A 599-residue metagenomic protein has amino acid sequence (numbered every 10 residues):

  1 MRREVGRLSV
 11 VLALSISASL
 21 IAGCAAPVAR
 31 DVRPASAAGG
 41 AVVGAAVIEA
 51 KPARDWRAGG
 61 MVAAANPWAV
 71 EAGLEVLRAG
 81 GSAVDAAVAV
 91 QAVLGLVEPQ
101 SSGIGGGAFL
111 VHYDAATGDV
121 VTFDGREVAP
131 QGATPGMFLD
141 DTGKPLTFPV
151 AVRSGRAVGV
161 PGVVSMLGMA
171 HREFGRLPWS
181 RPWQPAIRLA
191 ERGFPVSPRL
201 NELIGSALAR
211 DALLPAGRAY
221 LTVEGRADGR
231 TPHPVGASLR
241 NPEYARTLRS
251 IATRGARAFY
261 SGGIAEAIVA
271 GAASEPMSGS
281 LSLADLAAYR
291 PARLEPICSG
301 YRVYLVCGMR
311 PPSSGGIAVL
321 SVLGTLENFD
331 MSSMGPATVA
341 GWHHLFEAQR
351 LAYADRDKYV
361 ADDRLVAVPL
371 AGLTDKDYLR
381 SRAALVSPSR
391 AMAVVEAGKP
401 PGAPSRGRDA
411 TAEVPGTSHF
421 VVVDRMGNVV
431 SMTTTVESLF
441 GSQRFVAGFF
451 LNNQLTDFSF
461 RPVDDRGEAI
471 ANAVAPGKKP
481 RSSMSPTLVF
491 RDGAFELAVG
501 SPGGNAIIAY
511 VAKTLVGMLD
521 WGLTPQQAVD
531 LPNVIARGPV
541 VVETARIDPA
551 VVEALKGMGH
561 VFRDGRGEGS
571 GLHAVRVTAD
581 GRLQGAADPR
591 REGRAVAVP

Functional and structural regions predicted by a protein language model:
M1-L12: Bacterial N-terminal signal peptides that target proteins for export
V28, V32-E71, E75, A83-R254 (+6 more regions): Noncatalytic scaffold domains of N-terminal-nucleophile
V76-L77, S165-E173, R254-S261, E266 (+2 more regions): Alpha-helical support elements that line or immediately flank enzyme active sites and cofactor-binding pockets
L96-Q100, G107-Y113, T117-T122, G279-S282 (+4 more regions): Active-site rim segments in enzyme catalytic domains, especially the processed small/beta chain of N-terminal
S102, G107-D114, S418-V422, P486-L488 (+1 more regions): Short beta-strand scaffold segments in enzyme catalytic cores
N328-T435, R444, G565-R566: Internal maturation/activation junctions in enzymes
M426, G477-K479, V511, D520-G567: Extended C-terminal subregions enriched in glycine
